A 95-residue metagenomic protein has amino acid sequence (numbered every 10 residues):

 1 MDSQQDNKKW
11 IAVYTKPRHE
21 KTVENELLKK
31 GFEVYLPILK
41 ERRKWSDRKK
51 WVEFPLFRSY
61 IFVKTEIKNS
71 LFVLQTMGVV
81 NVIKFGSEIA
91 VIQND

Functional and structural regions predicted by a protein language model:
M1-D95: Acidic-enriched and Gly/Ser
